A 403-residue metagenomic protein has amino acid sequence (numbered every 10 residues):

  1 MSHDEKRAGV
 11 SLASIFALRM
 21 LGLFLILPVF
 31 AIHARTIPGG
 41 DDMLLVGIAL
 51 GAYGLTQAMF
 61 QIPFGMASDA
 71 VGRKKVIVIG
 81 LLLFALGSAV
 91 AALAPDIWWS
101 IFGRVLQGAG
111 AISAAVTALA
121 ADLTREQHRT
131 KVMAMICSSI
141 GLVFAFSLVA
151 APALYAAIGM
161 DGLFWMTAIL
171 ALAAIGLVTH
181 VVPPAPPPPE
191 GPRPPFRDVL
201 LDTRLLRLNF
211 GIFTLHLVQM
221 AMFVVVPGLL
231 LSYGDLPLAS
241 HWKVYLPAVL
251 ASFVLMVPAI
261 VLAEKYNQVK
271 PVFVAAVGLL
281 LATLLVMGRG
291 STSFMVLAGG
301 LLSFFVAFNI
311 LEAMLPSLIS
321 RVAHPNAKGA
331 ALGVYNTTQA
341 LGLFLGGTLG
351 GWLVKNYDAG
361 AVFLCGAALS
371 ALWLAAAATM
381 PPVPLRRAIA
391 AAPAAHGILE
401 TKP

Functional and structural regions predicted by a protein language model:
M1-K6, V182-G211, H396-P403: Juxtamembrane intracellular "pre-TM" segments in multi-pass secondary transporters
P28-M43, V224-S240: Short amphipathic helix-loop junctions that connect adjacent transmembrane helices in Major Facilitator Superfamily/SLC
M59-P95: Conserved MFS/SLC helix-loop-helix module at the cytosolic interface between two early adjacent transmembrane helices
F60-G72, L255-Q268, V354: Helix-to-loop junctions at the C-terminal end of transmembrane segments in multipass secondary transporters
A70-G80, E264-V277: Cytoplasmic membrane-interface "Motif A"-like loop-to-helix N-cap segments of 12-TM Major Facilitator Superfamily
G103-I140: Cytoplasmic helix-loop-helix junction between adjacent transmembrane helices in 12-TM secondary transporters
A168-P187, A376-P381: C-terminal membrane-cytosol helix-exit motif in multi-pass small-molecule transporters
K270-L315: C-terminal transmembrane helical hairpin of 12-TM major facilitator-type secondary transporters
